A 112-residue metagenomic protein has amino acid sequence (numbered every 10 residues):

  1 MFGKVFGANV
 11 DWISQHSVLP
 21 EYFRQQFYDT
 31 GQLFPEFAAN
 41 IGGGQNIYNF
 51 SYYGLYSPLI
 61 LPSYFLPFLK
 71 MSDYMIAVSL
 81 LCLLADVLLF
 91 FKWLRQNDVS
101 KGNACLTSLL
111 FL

Functional and structural regions predicted by a protein language model:
M1-V87, L109-L112: Membrane-interface coil-to-helix junctions
F90-L112: Transmembrane-helix signature of polytopic, membrane-embedded enzymes that assemble or transfer cell-envelope glycans
